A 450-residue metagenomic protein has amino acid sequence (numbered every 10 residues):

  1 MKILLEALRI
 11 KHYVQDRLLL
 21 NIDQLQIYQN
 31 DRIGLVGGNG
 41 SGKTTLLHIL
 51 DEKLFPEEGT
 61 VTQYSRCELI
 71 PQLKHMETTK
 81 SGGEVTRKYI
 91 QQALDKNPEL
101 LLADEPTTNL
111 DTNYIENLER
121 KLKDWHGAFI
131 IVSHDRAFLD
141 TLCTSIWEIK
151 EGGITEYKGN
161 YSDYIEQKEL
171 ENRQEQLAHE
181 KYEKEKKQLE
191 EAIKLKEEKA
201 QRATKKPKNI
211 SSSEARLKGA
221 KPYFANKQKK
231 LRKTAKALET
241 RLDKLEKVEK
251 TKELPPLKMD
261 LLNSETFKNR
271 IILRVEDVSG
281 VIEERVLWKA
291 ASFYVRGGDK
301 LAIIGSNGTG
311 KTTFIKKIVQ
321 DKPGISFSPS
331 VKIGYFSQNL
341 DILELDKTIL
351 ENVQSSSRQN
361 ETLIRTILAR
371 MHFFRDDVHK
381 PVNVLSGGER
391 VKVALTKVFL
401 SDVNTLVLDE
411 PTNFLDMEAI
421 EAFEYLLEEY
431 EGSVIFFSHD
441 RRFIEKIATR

Functional and structural regions predicted by a protein language model:
M1-E175, E265-R450: ABC ATP-binding cassette signature C-motif
M1-V14, G82-G83, Q167-E283: Coupling and communication elements adjacent to P-loop NTPase active sites across diverse families
